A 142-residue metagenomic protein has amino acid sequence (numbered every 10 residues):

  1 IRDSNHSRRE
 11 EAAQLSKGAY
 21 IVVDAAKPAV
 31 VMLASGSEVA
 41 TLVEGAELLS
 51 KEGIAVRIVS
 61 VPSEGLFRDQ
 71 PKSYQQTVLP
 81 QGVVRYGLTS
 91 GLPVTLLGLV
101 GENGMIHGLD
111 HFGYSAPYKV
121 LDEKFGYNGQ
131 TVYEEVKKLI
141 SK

Functional and structural regions predicted by a protein language model:
R2-K142: Thiamine diphosphate
